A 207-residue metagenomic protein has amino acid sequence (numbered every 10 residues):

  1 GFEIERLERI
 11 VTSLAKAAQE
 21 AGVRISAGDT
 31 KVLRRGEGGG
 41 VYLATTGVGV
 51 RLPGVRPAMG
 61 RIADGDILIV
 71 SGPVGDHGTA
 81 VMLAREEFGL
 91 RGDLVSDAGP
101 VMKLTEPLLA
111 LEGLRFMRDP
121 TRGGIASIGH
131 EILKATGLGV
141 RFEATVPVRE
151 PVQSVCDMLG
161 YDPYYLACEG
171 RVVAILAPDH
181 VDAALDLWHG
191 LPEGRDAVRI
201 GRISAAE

Functional and structural regions predicted by a protein language model:
G1-E207: Helix-biased detector of long, well-ordered alpha-helical tracts
